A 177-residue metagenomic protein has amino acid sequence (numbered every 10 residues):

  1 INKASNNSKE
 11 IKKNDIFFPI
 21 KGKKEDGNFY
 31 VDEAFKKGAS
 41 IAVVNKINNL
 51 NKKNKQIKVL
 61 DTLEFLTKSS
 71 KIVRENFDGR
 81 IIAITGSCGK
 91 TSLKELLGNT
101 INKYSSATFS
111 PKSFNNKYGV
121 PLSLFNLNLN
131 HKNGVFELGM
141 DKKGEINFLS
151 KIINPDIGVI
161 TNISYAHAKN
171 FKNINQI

Functional and structural regions predicted by a protein language model:
I1-K68: N-terminal leader/targeting and accessory segments in enzymes
E64-Q176: Phosphate-binding loop of NTP-binding sites
